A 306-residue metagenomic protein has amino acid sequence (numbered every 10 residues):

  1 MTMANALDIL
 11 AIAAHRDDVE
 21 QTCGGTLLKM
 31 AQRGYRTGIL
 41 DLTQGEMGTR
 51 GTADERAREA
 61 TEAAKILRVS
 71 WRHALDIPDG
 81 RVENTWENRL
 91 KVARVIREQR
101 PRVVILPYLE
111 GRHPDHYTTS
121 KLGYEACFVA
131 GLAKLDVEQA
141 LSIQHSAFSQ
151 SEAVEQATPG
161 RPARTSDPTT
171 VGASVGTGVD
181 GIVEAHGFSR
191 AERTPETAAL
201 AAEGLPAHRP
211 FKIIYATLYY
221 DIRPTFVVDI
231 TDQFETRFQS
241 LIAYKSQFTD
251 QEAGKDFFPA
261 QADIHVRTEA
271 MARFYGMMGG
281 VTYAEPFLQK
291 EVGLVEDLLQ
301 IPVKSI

Functional and structural regions predicted by a protein language model:
M1-L10, N84-E155, P159-I306: Metal-dependent de-N-acetylase/amidase catalytic core
M1-Q99, V129, D167, A202 (+3 more regions): Active-site rim/loop-helix segments in enzyme catalytic domains that contact anionic ligands
